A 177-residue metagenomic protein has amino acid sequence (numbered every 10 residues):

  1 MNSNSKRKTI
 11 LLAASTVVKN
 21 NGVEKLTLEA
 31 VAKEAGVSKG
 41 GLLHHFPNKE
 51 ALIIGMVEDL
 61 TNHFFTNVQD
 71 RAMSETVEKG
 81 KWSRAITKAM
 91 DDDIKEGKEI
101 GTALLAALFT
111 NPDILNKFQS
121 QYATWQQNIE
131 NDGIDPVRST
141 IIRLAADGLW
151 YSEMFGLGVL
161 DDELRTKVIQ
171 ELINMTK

Functional and structural regions predicted by a protein language model:
M1-S5: N-terminal intrinsically disordered/low-complexity leader segments
K6-V17, V31, M56, L60 (+1 more regions): Generic hydrophobic, amphipathic alpha-helix propensity
V17-A51: Helix-turn-helix
G55, T66-G101: Hydrophobic alpha-helical connector segments
I86-M90, G101-L105, I142-L149: Short alpha-helical scaffolding segments that buttress acidic/His motifs in well-ordered protein cores
M90-D93, I100-F118, Y122: Helix-turn-helix/homeodomain-like alpha-helical modules used for DNA recognition and transcription-factor dimerization
G97, D113-Q119, A123, N128-K177: Hydrophobic/aromatic-rich alpha-helical bundle segments in the mid-to-C-terminal region
